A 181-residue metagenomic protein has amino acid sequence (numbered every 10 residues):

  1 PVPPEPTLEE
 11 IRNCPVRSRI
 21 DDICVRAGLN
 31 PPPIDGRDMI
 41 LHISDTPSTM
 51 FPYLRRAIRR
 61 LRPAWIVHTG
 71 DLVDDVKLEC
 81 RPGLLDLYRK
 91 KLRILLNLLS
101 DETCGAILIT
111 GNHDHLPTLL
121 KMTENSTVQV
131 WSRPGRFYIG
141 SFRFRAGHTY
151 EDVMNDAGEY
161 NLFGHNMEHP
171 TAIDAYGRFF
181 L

Functional and structural regions predicted by a protein language model:
P1-Y88: N-terminal active-site segment of His-dependent metallophosphoesterases
L29-P31, R56-A57, N97, P134-G135 (+1 more regions): Short, flexible, glycine/charge-rich loop motifs used to bind or transfer phosphoryl groups or to couple energy/partner
P33-G36, R59-L61, S100-D101, Y138-G140 (+1 more regions): Flexible, charged surface loops at secondary-structure boundaries
D38, A64, C104, V128 (+3 more regions): A structural micro-motif
M39, H115, R143-R145: Short beta-strand micro-motifs in enzyme catalytic cores
H42-D45, I66-D71, A106-N112, A146-H148 (+1 more regions): Active-site neighborhood of phospho(di)ester-bond hydrolases with catalytic His/Asp-centered motifs
S48-P134: Core catalytic region of metal-dependent phosphoesterases/phosphodiesterases, especially metallo-beta-lactamase-like
P134, Y138, R145-L181: Conserved beta-sheet core of the metallophosphoesterase superfamily
